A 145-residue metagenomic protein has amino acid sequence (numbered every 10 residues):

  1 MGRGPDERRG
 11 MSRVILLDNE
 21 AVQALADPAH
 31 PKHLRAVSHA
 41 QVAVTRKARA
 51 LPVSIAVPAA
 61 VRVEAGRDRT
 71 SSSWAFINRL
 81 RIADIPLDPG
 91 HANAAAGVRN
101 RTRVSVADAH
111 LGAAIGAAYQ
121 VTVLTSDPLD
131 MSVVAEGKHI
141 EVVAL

Functional and structural regions predicted by a protein language model:
M1-I55, G66-R79: Short, well-structured N-terminal submotif of metal-dependent ribonuclease cores
M1-S12, A117-L145: Acidic, PIN/NYN-like endoribonuclease modules and their adjacent C-terminal/linker elements
A21, V61, H91, H110-L111 (+1 more regions): Alpha-helix capping/helix-boundary segments
A24-A29, R62-V63, R99-R103: Short, flexible loop segments at the rims of nucleotide/cofactor-binding pockets, characterized by
A50-I55, R81-A83, A117-T122: Short active-site oxyanion
V57, P86, V106, T125-S126: Short beta-strand scaffold positions
V61, R81-T102: Acidic catalytic patch
S105-T122: Acidic, metal-associated active-site segment
